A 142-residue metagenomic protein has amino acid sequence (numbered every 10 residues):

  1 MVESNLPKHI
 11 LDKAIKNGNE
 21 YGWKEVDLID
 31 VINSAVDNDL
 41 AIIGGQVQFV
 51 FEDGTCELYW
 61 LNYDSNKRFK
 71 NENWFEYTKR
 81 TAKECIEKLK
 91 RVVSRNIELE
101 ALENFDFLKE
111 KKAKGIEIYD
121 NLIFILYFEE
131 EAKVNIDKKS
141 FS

Functional and structural regions predicted by a protein language model:
M1-S34: Long, hydrophobic N-terminal alpha-helical segment
K8, K13-K16, K24, K67-K70 (+6 more regions): Context-gated lysine
K16-G18, T55, F69-E72, Y119-L122: Alpha-helical structural elements
E25-E57: Amphipathic, interaction-prone secondary-structure segments
Q46, V50-R95: Amphipathic alpha-helical packing elements
L89, V93-F141: Amphipathic alpha-helical binding modules
